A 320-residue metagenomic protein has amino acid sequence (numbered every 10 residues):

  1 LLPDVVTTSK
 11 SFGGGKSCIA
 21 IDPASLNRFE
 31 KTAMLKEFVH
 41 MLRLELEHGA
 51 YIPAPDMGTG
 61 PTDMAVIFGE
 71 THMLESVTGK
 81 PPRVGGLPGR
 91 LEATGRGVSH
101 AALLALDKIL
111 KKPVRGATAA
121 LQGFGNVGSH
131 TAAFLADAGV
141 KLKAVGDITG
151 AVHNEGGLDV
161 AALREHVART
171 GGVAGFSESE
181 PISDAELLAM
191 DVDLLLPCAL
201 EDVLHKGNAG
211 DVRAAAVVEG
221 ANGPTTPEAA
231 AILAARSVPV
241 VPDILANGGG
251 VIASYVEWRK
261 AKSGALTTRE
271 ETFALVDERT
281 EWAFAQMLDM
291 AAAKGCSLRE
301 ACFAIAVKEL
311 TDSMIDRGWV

Functional and structural regions predicted by a protein language model:
L1-P88: N-terminal ligand-binding/catalytic initiation module
V6-S9, H48-P55, L110-T118, A291-F303 (+1 more regions): Flexible, glycine/charged-enriched surface loops at secondary-structure junctions
L26-E37, G58-T62, G89, A93-H100 (+15 more regions): Conserved active-site and cofactor/substrate-binding residues in soluble primary-metabolism enzymes
A50-P55, S76-T78, A144-D147, L196-P197 (+3 more regions): General beta-strand structural signal in soluble alpha/beta enzymes
G79-P81, G89-V192: Glycine-rich phosphate/diphosphate-binding loop of Rossmann-like nucleotide-binding domains
L106, G210-V320: Adenosine-phosphate binding glycine-rich loop
G150-V240: Rossmann-like adenosine-cofactor binding region
